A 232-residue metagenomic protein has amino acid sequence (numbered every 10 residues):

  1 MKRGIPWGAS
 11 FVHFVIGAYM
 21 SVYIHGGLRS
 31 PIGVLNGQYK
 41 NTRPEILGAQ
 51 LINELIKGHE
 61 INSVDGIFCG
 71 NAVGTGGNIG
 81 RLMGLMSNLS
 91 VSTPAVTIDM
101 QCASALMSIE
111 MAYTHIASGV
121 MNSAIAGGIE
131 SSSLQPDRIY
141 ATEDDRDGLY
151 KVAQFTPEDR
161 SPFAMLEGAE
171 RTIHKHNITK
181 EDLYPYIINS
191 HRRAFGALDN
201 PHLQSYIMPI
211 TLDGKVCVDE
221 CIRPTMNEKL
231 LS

Functional and structural regions predicted by a protein language model:
G4-I5, A9-V12: N-terminal amphipathic/hydrophobic targeting modules at extreme N-termini, encompassing cleavable Sec/SRP-type signal
F11-F14, Y19: Aromatic (phenylalanine/tyrosine) cluster motif
Y19-S87, V91-T97, C102, R171-E181 (+2 more regions): Conserved active-site "lid/cap" helical segment
S21-G26, N78-L89, R138-D144, V218-S232: Acidic-glycine-rich active-site phosphate/pyrophosphate-binding loop
R29, N41-Q50, D182-S232: N-terminal extracellular/periplasmic Venus flytrap/periplasmic-binding protein-like
N71-N122, D159-A164, E228-S232: Conserved catalytic cysteine-centered active-site region of acyl-thioester-dependent Claisen-condensing enzymes
I98-E130, I173-H202: Active-site-proximal alpha-helical scaffold in enzymes
S123-R171: Flexible glycine-/small-residue-enriched beta->alpha junction loops that bind anionic phosphate/pyrophosphate groups
